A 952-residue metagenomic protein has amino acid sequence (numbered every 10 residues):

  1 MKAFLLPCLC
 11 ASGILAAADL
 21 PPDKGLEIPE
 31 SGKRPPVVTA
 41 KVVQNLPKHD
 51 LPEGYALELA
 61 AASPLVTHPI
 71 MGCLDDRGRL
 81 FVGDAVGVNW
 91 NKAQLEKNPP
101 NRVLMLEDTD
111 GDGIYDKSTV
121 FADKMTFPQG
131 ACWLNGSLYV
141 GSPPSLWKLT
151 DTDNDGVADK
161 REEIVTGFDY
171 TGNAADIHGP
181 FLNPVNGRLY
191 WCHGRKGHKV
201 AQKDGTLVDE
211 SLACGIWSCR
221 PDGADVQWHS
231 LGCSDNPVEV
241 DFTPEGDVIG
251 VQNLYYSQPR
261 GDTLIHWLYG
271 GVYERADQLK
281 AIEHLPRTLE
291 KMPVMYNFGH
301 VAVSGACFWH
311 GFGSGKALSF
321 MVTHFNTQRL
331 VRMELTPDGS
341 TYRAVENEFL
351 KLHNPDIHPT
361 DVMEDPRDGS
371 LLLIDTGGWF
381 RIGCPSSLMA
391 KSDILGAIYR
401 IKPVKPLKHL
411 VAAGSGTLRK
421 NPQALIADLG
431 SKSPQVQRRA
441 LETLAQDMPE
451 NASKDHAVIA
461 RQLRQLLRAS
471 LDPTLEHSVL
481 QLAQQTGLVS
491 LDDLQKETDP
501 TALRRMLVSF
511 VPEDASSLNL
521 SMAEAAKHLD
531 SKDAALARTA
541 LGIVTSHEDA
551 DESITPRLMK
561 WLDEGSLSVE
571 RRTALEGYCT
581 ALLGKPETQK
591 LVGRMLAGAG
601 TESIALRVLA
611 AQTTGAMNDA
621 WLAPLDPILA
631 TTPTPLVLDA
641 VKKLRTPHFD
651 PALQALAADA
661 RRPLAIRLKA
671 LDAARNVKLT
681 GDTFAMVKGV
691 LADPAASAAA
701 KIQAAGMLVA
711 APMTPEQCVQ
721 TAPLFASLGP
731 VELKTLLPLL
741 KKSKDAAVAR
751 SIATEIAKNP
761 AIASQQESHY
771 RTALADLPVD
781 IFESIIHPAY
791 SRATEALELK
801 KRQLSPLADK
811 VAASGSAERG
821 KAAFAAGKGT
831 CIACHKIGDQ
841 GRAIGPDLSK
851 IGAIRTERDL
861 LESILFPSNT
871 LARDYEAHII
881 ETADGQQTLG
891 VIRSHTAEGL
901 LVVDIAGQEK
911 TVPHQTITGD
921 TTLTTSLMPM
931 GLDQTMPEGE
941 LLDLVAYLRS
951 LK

Functional and structural regions predicted by a protein language model:
A18, Y342, I401-G416, K643 (+6 more regions): Post-cleavage N-terminal segment of exported redox proteins
A18-K408, A412-I426, G430-P449, S453-S516 (+5 more regions): Beta-propeller blade termini and top-face loops
A60, L80, S137-L138, P143-P144 (+5 more regions): C-terminal capping alpha-helices of c-type cytochrome domains
L371, I398, G820-A823, G827-G838 (+2 more regions): The canonical Cys-X-X-Cys-His
P385-S386, P473, L728-V731, Q840-L865 (+1 more regions): Gly/Gly-Pro-rich "capping" loops immediately C-terminal to redox-active cysteine motifs in periplasmic/lumenal
L418-D428, P449-L467, T486-K496, S516-L529 (+10 more regions): Amphipathic alpha-helical scaffolding segments comprising HEAT/armadillo-like alpha-solenoid repeats
Q437, D472-E476, L503-R504, A537 (+8 more regions): Residue-level detector of extended alpha-helical repeat arrays and alpha-solenoid scaffolds
E795-A826, T856-D859, A883-G885, M930-D933: Electrostatic cytochrome c docking/interface patches
